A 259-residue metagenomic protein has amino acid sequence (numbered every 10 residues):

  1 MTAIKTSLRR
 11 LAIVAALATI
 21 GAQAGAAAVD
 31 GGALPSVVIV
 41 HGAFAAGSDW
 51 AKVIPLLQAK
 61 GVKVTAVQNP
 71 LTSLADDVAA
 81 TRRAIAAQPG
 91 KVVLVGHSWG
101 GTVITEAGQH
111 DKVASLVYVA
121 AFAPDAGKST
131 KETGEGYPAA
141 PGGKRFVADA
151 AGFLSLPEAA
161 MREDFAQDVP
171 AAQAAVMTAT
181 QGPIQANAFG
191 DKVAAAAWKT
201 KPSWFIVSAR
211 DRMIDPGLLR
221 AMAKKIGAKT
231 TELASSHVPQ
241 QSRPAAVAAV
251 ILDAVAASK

Functional and structural regions predicted by a protein language model:
T2-A12: Bacterial N-terminal signal peptides that target proteins for export
G32-L74: Conserved HGGG/HGGXW glycine-rich cap/lid loop of the alpha/beta-hydrolase fold
K63-V93, A107-H110, T130-E135: Active-site loop/oxyanion-hole signature of alpha/beta-hydrolase fold enzymes
V95-G100, I104: Gly/Ala-rich beta-loop-alpha elbow adjacent to hydrolase catalytic centers
K112-V113, V117-E158, R162, Q185-F189: Flexible "cap/lid" loop of the alpha/beta hydrolase fold
V176-W198: Active-site nucleophile elbow and catalytic-triad environment of alpha/beta-hydrolase enzymes
F205-V207: Short beta-strand/loop motif that positions the catalytic acidic residue of the alpha/beta-hydrolase fold
A209-S235, Q241, A254: Conserved loop-alpha-helix segment in the C-terminal half of the alpha/beta-hydrolase fold that carries the catalytic
